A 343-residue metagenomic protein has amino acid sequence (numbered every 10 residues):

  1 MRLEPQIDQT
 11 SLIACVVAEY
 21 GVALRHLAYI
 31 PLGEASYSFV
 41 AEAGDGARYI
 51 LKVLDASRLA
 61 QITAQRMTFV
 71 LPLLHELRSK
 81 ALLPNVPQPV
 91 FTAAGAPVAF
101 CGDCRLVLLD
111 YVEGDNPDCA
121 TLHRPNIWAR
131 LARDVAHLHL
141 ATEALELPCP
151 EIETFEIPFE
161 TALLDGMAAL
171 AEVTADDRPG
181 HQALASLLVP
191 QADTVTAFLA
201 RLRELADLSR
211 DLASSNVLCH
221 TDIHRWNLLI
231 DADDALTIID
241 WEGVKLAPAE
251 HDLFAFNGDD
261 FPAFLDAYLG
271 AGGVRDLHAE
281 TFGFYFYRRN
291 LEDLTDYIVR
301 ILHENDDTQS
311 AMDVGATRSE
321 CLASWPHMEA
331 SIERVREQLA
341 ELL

Functional and structural regions predicted by a protein language model:
D8-E19, E146-L147, D165-H220, S331-L342: An alpha-helical support segment within catalytic cores of ATP-dependent transferases
V22-A43: ATP-binding glycine-rich phosphate-binding loop
A43-P150: ATP-binding pocket architecture of kinase catalytic cores
A56, L106-A120, L170-P179, L291-T308: A glycine-centered beta->alpha junction motif in the catalytic cores of kinase/phosphotransferase enzymes
A93, T121-V189, N216: A cross-family kinase active-site recognition segment
L218, L229-E280: Active-site Asp-x-Gly
I223: Hydrophobic HxD+1 residue recognition
T295-L343: ATP/Mg2+ or Mg2+-diphosphate-binding catalytic cores that bind nucleotide phosphates or diphosphates via glycine-rich
